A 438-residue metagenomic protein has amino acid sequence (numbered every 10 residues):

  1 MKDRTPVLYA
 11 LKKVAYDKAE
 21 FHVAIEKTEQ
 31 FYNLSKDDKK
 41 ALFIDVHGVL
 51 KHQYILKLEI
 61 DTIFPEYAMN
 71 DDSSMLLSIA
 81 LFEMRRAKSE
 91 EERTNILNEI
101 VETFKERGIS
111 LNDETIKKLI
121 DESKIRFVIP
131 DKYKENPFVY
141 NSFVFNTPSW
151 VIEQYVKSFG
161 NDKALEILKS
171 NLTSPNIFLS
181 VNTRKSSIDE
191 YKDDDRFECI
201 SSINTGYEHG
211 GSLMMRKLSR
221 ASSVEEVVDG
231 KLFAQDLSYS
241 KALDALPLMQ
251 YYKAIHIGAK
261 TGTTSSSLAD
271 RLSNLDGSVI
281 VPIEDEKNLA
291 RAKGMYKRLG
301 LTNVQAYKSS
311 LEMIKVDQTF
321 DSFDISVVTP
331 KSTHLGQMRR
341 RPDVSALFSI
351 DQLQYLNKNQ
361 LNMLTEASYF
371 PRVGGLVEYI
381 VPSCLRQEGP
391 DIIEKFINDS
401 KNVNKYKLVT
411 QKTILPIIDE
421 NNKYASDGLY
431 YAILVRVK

Functional and structural regions predicted by a protein language model:
M1-R220: Class I Rossmann-like S-adenosyl-L-methionine
Y251, L275, P371-L376: Short glycine-dipeptide loop
Y251-K260: Conserved class I S-adenosyl-L-methionine
T261-N274: Conserved SAM-binding loop of SAM-dependent methyltransferases across substrates and taxa, primarily the Class I
S278-I283: Conserved SAM-binding motif I beta-strand of class I
E284, R291, V344-P371: Glycine-rich S-adenosyl-L-methionine
D285-F320: S-adenosyl-L-methionine
S310-H334, R340, Q354, V373-K438: C-terminal catalytic and target-recognition region of SAM-dependent MTase-like enzymes, primarily methyltransferases
